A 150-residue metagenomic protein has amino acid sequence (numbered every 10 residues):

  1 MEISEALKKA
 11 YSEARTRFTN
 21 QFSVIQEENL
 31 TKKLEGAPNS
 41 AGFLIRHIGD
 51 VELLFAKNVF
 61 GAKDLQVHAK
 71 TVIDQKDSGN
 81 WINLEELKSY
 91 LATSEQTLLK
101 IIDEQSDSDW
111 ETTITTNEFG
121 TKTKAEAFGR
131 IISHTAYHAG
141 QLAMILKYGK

Functional and structural regions predicted by a protein language model:
S4, K8-S12, T19, E27-D74 (+1 more regions): Short, contiguous alpha-helical
Y11, R15, F22, L91 (+1 more regions): Hydrophobic alpha-helical core bundles mediating ligand binding, dimerization, or RNAP-core interactions
V24-T31, I101-E111, Y148-K150: Surface-exposed helix-capping loop/turn segments at secondary-structure junctions
K76-T112, E126-I131: Acidic/histidine-rich alpha-helical segments that form the ligand environment of transition-metal centers
